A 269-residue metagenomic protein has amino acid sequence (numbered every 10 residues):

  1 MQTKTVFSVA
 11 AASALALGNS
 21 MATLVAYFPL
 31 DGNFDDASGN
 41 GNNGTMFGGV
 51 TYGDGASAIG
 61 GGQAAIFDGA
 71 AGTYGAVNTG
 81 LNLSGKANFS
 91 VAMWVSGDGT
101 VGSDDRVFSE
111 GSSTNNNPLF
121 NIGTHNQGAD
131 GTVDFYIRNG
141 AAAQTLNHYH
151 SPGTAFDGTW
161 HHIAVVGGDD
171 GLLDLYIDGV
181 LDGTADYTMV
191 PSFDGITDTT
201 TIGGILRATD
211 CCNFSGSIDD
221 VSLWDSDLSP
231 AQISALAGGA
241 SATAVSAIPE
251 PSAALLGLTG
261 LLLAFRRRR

Functional and structural regions predicted by a protein language model:
T23, G80-V91, S151-T159, S192-D194 (+1 more regions): Extracellular/lumenal carbohydrate-interaction signature centered on repeated Trp-anchored short motifs
V25, F34, S38, A70-D134 (+4 more regions): Extracellular glycan-recognition modules
L30-G53: Short, tryptophan-glycine- and acidic/Ser/Thr-enriched carbohydrate-recognition patches
I66-F67, N78-G80, G195-D219: Extracellular glycan-interaction patches encoded by glycine-rich segments
F135-H162: Short, aromatic/His-centered strand-loop micro-motif at the edge of beta-sheets
G158-G167, L175: Short tryptophan-centered beta-strand motifs in secreted/extracellular beta-sheet-rich domains of glycan-recognition
D178-T199: Short, solvent-exposed beta-strand-to-loop segments that form ligand-recognition rims of beta-rich domains
P249-R266: A short, hydrophobic C-terminal helix/tail in secreted or cell-surface proteins
